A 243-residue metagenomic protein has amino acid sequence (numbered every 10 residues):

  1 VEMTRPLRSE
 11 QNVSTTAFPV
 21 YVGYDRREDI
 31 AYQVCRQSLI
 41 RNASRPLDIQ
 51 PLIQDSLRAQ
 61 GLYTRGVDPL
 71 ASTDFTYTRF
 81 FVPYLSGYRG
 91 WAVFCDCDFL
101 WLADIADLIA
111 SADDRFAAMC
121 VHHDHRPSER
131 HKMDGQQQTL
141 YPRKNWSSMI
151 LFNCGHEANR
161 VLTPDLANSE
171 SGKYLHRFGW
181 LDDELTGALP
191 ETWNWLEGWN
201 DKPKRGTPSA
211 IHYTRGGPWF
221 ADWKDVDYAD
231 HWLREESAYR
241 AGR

Functional and structural regions predicted by a protein language model:
T4-R27, Q33, A43-R45, P51-R58 (+1 more regions): A glycosyltransferase accessory/donor-loop signature
E28-D29, W101: Alpha-helix N-cap/loop-to-helix initiation residues
D48-L85: Active-site-proximal specificity loops/subdomain of glycosyltransferases
Y63-L70, K132-Q137, P203-G206: Short, surface-exposed amphipathic charged segments that create phosphate/polyanion-binding patches used for binding
T78-P127, L151: GT-A fold catalytic core of metal-dependent nucleotide-sugar glycosyltransferases, centered on the diacidic
S111-Y174: Conserved catalytic core of nucleotide-sugar-dependent glycosyltransferases
